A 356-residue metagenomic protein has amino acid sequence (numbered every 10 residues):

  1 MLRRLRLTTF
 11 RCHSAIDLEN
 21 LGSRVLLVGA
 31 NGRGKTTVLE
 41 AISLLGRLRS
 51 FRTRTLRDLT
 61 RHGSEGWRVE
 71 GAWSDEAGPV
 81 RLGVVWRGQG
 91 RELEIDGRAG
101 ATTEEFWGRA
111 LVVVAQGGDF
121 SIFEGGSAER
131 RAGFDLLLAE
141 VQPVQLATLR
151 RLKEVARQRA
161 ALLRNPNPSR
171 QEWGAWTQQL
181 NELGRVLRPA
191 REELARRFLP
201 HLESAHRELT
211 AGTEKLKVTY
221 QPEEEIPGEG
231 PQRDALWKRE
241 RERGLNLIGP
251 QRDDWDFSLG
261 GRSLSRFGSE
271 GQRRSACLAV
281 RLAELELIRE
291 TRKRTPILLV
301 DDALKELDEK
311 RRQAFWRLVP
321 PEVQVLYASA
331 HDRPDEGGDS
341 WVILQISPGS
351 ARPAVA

Functional and structural regions predicted by a protein language model:
M1-A30, L44, Q171-I297, E306-K310 (+4 more regions): Conserved NTPase motor "head" modules and their coupling/switch loops across ABC/AAA+ ATPases, GTPases, and GHKL ATPases
R3, W67-W73, G90-D96, W255-G260 (+2 more regions): Short polybasic amphipathic segments
K35: Conserved lysine of the Walker
S43-E129, G133-Q145, R196-R207, E229 (+1 more regions): Nucleotide-state sensing region of NTPase/ATPase domains
S121-I122, A128-G174, Q178: Long, charged N-terminal accessory/stalk domains
D301-A303: Walker B catalytic acidic pair
I346-S347: Beta-propeller blade-edge and WD-like acidic-aromatic loop motif
